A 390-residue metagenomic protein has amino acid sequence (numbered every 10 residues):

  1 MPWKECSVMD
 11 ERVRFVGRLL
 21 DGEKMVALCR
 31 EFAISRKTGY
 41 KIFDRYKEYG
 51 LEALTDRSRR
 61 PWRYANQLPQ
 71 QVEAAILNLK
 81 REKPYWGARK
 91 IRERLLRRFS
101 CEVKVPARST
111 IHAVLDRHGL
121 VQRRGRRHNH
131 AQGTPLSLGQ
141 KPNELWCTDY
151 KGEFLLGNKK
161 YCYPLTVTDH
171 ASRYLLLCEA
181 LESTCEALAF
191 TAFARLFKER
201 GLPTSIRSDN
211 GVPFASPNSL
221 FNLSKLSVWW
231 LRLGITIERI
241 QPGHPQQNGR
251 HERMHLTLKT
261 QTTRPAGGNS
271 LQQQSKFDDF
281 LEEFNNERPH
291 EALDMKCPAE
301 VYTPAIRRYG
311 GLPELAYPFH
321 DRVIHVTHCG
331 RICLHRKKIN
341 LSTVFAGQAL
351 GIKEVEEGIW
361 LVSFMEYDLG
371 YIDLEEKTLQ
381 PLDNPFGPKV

Functional and structural regions predicted by a protein language model:
M1-R14, W62-Q70: Short, Lys/Arg-enriched anionic-surface-contact patches
C6-E23, E73-E82: Short, amphipathic alpha-helical "recognition" segments used to contact nucleic acids or chromatin
F15, L28-C29, G39-I42, G50 (+14 more regions): Mobile genetic element proteins and their domesticated derivatives, centered on retroelements and DNA transposons
L51-C147, E153, F221-S227, C297-Y309: Basic, flexible linker segments flanking DNA-binding modules in nucleic acid-interacting mobile-element proteins
Q67-Q70, S109, A113-T168, S172-L175 (+3 more regions): Mobile-element integrase/transposase regions, centering on the N-terminal DNA-binding/Zn-coordinating module
F197-L220, Q241-G243, N248, D294-P298: Acidic/histidine-rich, metal-coordinating catalytic segments
L226-G310, G351, V355-G358: Charged alpha-helix within mobile-element recombinases
N285-V390: C-terminal, beta-rich DNA-binding module of retroviral/retroelements integrases
